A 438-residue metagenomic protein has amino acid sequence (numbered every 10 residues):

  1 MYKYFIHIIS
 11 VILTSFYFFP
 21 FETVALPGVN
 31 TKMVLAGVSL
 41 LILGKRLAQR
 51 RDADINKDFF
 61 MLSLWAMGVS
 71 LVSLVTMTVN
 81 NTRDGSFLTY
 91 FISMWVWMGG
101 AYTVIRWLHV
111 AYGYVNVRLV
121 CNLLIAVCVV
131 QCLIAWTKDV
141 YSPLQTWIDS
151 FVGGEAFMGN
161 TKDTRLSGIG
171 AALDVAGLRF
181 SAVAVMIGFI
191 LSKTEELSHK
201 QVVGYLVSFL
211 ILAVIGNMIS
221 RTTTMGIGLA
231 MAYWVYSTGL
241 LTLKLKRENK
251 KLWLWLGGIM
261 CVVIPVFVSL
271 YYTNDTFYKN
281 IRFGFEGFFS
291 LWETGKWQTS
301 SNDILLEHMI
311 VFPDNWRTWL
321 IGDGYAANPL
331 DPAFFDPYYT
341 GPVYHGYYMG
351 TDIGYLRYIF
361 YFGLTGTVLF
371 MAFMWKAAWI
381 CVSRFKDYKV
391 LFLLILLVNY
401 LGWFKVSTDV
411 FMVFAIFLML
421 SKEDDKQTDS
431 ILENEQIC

Functional and structural regions predicted by a protein language model:
M1-F5, R46-R51, L197, R247-W253 (+3 more regions): A juxtamembrane structural motif centered on a specific transmembrane helix
M1-R51, L71-M77, V413, Q436: N-terminal signal-anchor transmembrane segment
L40, V185-F189, I227-W234, V390-C438: Transmembrane alpha-helices of multi-pass inner-membrane enzymes
S63-G68, T82-W107, L119-L124, C128: Aromatic-anchored transmembrane helix interface
C121-T146, G170-I219, T223-L240: Alpha-helical transmembrane segments of multi-pass inner-membrane proteins
L133, D139, V235-E293, D314: A membrane-periplasm/extracellular boundary helix in multi-pass inner-membrane enzymes that assemble envelope glycans
I148, F289-F362: Long extracytoplasmic/lumenal interhelical loops at the membrane interface of multi-pass membrane proteins
M231-A232, Y236-L240, Y358-Y400: Hydrophobic transmembrane alpha-helices and their immediate junctions
